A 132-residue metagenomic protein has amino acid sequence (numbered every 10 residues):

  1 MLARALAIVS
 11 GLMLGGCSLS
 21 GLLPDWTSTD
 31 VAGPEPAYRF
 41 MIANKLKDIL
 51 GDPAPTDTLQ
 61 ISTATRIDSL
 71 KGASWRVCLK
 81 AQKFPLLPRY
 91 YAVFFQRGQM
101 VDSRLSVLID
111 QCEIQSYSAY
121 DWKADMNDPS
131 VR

Functional and structural regions predicted by a protein language model:
M1-C17: Sec-dependent bacterial lipoprotein signal peptides
S18-R132: Cystatin/cathelin-like cysteine-protease inhibitor module
